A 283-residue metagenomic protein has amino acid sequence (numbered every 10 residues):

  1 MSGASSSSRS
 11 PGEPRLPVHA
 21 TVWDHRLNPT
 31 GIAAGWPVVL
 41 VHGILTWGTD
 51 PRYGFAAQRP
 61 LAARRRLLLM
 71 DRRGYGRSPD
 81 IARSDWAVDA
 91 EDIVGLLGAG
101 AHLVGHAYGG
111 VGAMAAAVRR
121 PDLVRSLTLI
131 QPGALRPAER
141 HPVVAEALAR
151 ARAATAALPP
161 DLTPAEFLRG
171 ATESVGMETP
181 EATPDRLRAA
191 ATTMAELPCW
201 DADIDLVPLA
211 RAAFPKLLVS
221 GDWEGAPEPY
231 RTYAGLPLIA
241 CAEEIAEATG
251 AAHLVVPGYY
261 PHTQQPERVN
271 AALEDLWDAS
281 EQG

Functional and structural regions predicted by a protein language model:
E13-P79: Conserved HGGG/HGGXW glycine-rich cap/lid loop of the alpha/beta-hydrolase fold
Y53, L68-V104: Active-site loop/oxyanion-hole signature of alpha/beta-hydrolase fold enzymes
D71-Y75, G133, P257-Y259: Short beta-to-alpha linker loops that shape the active-site pocket of alpha/beta-hydrolase fold enzymes
G105-G109, A113: Gly/Ala-rich beta-loop-alpha elbow adjacent to hydrolase catalytic centers
M114-A156: Flexible "cap/lid" loop of the alpha/beta hydrolase fold
A157-A195: Conserved alpha/beta-hydrolase catalytic His-Asp/Glu region
A182-P266: Conserved serine/cysteine hydrolase catalytic core
A272-S280: C-terminal alpha-helix
